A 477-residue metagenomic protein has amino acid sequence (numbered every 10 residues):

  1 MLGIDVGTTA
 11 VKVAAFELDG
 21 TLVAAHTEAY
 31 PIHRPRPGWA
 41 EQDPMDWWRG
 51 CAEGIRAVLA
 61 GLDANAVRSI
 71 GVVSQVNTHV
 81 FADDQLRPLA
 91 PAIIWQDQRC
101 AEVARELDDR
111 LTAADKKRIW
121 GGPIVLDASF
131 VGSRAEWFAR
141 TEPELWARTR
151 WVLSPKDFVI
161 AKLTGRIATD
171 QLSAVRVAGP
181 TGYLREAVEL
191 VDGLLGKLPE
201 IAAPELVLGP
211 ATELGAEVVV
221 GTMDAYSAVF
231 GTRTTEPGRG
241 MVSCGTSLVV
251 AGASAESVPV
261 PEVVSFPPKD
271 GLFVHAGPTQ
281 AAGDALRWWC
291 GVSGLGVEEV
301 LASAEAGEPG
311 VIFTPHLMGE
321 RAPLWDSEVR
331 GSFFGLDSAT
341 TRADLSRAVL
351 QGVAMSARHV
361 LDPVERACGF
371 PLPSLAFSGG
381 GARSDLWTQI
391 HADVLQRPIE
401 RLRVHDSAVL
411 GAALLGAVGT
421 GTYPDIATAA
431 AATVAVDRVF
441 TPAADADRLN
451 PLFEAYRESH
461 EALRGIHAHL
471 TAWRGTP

Functional and structural regions predicted by a protein language model:
M1-D5, V67-V73, V152, E217-V229 (+4 more regions): Short glycine-aspartate micro-motif
M1-T27, R68-R110, E144, G252-V258 (+1 more regions): Glycine/Thr-rich phosphate-binding loops that ligate phosphate moieties of nucleotide and other phosphorylated ligands
V6-T8, K117-M223, M318, S346: Gly/Ser/Thr-rich active-site cleft segment
H26-A66: N-terminal phosphate-binding loop and adjacent alpha-helix
C51-R68, T141-W146, R185-L195, V360-P373: Phosphate/pyrophosphate-binding loops at sites that engage ATP/ADP/AMP, CoA/4′-phosphopantetheine, polyphosphate
N65, V76, L89-P91, A147-R150 (+8 more regions): Short coil/turn connectors at secondary-structure junctions
D109-L126, A216-E217, R239-M241, V418-T433: A polyampholytic, Gly/Pro-enriched intrinsically disordered region
V175-K269, A382-H391: ATP-dependent carbohydrate kinase catalytic cores
